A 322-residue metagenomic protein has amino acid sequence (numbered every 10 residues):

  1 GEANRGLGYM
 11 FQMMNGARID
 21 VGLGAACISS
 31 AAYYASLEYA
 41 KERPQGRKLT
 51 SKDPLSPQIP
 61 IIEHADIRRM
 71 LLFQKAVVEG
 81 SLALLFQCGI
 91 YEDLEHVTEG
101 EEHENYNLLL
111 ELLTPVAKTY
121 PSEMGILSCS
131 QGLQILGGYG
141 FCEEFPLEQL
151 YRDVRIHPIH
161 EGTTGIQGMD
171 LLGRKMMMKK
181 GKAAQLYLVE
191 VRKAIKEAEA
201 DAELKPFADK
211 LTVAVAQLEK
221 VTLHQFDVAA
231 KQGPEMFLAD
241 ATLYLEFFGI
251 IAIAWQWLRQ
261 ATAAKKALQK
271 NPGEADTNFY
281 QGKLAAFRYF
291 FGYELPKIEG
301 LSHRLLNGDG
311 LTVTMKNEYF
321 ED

Functional and structural regions predicted by a protein language model:
G1-A17, L37-I62, V221-Q232: A glycine-rich, basic-preceded beta-loop-alpha segment at the flavin cofactor/substrate interface of flavin-utilizing
G1-A25, Q45, G168, M177-V213: FAD-binding core of flavoproteins
L7-G22, S56, I62-A76, H103-P115 (+2 more regions): Glycine- and acidic
K41-L55, F86-H103, L133-E144, A267-A275: Short, glycine/acidic-rich hinge or "gate" loops at secondary-structure transitions that mediate conformational
M70-L133, Q217-M236: Accessory "access/gating" subregions that flank catalytic or transport cores
Q87, E104, L108-L186, Y289-N317 (+1 more regions): Alpha-helix capping/hinge segments and adjacent helical runs
M178, A194-D322: C-terminal amphipathic alpha-helical interaction region
